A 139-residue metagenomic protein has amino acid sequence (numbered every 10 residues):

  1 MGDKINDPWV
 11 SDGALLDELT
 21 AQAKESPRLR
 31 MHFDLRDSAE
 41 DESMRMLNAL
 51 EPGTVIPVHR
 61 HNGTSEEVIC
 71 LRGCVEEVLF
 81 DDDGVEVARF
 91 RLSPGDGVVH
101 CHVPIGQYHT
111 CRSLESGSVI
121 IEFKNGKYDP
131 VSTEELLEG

Functional and structural regions predicted by a protein language model:
M1-S43, A88-P94: A short, N-terminal "cap"/entry segment at the start of jelly-roll beta-barrel domains of the cupin/DSBH fold
G2-D3, V85-V87, R91, T110-G139: Double-stranded beta-helix
L47-G63: Conserved short histidine dyad/triad with adjacent acidic residue
T54, G63-T64, Q107, S116: A generic "binding-loop/recognition-motif" signal
P57-H59, E77-L79, C101-V103, H109-L114 (+1 more regions): Short beta-strand His + acidic residue motifs that chelate non-heme Fe in jelly-roll/DSBH and cupin folds
G63-D83: Glycine- and acidic-residue-biased ligand/ion/polar-headgroup-sensing regions
D81-G106: Short acidic-glycine-tyrosine-enriched beta hairpin
